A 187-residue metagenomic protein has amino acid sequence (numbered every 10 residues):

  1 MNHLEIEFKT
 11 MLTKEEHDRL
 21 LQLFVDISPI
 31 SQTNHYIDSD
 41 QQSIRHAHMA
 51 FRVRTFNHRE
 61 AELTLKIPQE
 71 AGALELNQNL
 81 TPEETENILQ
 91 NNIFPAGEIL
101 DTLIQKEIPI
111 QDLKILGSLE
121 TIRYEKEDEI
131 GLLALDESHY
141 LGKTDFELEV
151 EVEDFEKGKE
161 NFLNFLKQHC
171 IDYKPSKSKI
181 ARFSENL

Functional and structural regions predicted by a protein language model:
M1-L187: Phosphate-end processing signature that detects enzymes handling 5′-triphosphorylated RNA and polyphosphate
